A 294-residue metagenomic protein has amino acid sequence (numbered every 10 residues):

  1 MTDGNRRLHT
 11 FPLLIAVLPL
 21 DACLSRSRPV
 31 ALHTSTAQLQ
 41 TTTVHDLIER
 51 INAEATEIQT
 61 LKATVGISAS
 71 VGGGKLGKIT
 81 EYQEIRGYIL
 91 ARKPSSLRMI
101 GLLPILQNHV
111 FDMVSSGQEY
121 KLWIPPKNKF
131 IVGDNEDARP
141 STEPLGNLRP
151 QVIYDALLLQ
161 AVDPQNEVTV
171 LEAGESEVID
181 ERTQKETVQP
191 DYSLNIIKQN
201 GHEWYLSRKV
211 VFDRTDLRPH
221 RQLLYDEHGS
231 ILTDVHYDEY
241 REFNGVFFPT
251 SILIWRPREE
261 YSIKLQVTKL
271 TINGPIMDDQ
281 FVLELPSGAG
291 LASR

Functional and structural regions predicted by a protein language model:
T2-D21: Sec-dependent bacterial lipoprotein signal peptides
C23-E84, A292-R294: N-terminal leader/targeting segments and the immediate start of mature chains
S25-R26, P94-D155: An acidic-aromatic
R50-I51, R86-A91, M113, V235-E242: Extended lipid/amphipathic-ligand handling interfaces
T64, T80-E84, Y88, R218-R221 (+1 more regions): Beta-strand-dominated lipid-handling architectures at cellular/organellar boundaries
A69-F111: Post-signal peptide N-terminal segment of secreted/secretory-pathway proteins
V170-S293: Gly/Pro-enriched, hydrophobic low-complexity segments that function as extracytoplasmic propeptides/linkers
